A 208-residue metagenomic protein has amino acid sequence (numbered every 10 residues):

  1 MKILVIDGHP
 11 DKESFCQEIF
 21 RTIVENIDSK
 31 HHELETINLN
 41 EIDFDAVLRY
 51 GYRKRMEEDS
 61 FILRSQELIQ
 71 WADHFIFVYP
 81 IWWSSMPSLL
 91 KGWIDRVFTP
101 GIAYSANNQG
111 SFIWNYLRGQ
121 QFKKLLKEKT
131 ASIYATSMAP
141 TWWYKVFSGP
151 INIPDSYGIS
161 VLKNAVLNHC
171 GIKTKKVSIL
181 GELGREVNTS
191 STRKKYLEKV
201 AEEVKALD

Functional and structural regions predicted by a protein language model:
K2, E33-E35, T130-A131, K173-T174: Residues at the starts of beta-strands that form the adenosine-phosphate
K2-H32, N40: N-terminal beta1-alpha1 ligand-phosphate binding loop
E13-S14, D45, S84-P87, T141-W143 (+1 more regions): Short catalytic/ligand-binding loop motif for oxyanion handling, primarily in non-cytosolic enzymes, centered on
Q17-E18, S88-G92, S191: Generic recognition of short, well-ordered alpha-helical segments
H32-D43, S178-G181: A short beta-strand-loop structural module common to alpha/beta enzyme folds
L39-E58, T189: N-terminal beta-loop-helix "entrance" segment that forms/cooperates in small-molecule cofactor or anionic ligand
E57-S160: Helix-loop-strand module that forms the ligand-binding subsite of alpha/beta enzymes
W143-D208: Glycine-rich phosphate/pyrophosphate-binding loop and the adjoining helix
